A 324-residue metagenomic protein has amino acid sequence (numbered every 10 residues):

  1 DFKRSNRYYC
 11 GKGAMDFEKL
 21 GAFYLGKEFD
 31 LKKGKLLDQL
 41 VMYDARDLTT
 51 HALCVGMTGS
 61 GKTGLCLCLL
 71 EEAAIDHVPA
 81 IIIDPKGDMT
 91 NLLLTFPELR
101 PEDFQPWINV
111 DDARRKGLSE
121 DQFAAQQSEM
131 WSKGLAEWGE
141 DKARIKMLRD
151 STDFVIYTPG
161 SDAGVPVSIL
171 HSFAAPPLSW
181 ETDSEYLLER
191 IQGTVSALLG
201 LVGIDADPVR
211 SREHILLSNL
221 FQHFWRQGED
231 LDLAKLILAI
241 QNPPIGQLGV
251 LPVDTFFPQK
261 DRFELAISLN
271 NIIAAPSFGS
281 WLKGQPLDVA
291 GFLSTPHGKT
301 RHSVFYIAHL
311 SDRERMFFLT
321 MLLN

Functional and structural regions predicted by a protein language model:
D1-S60, G64-E72, D76-D141, R149: Basic- and hydrophobic-enriched, low-structure N-terminal and domain-boundary segments that flank ATP-binding catalytic
L70-P79, G87-P101, A113-N324: P-loop NTPase motor domains
